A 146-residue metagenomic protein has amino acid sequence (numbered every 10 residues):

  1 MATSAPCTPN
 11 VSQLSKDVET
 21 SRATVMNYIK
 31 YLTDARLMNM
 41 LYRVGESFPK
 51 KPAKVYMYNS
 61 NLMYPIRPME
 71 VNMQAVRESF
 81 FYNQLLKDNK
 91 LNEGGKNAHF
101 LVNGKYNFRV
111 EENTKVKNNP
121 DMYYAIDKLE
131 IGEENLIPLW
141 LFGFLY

Functional and structural regions predicted by a protein language model:
M1-G95: Accessory nucleic acid-recognition modules appended to NTPase machines
D34, M57, N107-V110, Y124-A125: Short hydrophobic-aromatic micro-motifs
Y42-R43, E93-L101, L141-Y146: A short, terminal or domain-edge coil/loop segment
A53-K54, G104, P120-D121: A generic secondary-structure signal marking the coil-to-beta-strand transition
F81, L85, A98-T114: Conserved catalytic cores of phosphodiester-cleaving nucleases, focusing on short active-site segments
V110-Y146: Long, low-complexity, charge-rich intrinsically disordered regions
